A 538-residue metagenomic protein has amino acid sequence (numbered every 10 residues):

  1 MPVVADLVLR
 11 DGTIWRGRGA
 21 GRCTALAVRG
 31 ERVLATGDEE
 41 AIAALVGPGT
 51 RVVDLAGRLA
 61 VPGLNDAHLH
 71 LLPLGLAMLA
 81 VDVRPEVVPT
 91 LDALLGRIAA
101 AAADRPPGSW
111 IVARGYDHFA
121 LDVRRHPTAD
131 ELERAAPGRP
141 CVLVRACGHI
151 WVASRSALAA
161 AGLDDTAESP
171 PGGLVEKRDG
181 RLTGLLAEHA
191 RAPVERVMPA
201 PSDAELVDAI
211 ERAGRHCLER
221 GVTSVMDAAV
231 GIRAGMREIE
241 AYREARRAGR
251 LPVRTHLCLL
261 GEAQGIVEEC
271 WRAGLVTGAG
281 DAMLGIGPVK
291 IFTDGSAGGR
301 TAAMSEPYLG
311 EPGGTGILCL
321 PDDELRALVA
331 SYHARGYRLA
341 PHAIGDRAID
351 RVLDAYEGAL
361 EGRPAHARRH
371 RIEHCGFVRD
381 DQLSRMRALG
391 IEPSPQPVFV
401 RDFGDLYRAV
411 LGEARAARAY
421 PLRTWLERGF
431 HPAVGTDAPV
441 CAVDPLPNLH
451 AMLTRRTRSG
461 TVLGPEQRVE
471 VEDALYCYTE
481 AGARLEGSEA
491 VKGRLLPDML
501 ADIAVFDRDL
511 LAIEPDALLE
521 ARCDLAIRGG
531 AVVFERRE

Functional and structural regions predicted by a protein language model:
M1-V4, R536-E538: Basic/polar N-terminal segments that are highly enriched at the extreme N-terminus, encompassing both cleavable
V4-R10, W15-R272, I291, G298-A348 (+6 more regions): Divalent metal-binding segments
H70, D281-T301, I391-R401: Non-cysteine beta-strand/loop elements that form the S-adenosyl-L-methionine
A245-A248, G274-D281, A365, M386-G390: Acidic (Asp/Glu)-rich catalytic clusters
V267-A279, P395: Substrate-binding cleft/loops of secretory-pathway carbohydrate-active enzymes
V329-A340, I344-H370, H374-C375, D381-S384 (+2 more regions): His/Asp/Glu-enriched, well-ordered alpha-helical/loop segment that forms or immediately abuts the divalent-metal
